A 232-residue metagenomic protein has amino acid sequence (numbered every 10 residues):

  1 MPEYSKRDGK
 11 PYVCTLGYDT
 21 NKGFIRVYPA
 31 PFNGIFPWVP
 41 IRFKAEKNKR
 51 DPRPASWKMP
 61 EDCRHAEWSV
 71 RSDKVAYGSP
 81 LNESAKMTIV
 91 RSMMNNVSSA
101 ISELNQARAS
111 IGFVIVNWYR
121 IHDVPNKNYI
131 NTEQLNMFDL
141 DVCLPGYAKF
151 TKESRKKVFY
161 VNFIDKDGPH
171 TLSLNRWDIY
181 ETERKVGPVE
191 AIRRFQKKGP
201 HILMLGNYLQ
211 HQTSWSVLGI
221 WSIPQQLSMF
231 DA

Functional and structural regions predicted by a protein language model:
M1-R50: N-terminal ordered "arm"
G17, C63-R64, F163, I220: Short beta-strand element of the conserved SAM-dependent methyltransferase core
A30-P31, P37-P40, N48, P54 (+4 more regions): Generic detector of ordered, mature protein regions
K44-K47, D62-A66, S222-Q225: Short, low-complexity, polar/charged sequence segments that are solvent-exposed and flexible
E46-D62, R194, L205-Q212: OB-fold single-stranded nucleic acid-binding module
P54-E83: Hydrophobic/aromatic-rich structural module bridging two neighboring secondary-structure elements via a short loop
S72-A232: Nucleic-acid-binding small beta-barrel platforms of the OB/S1 family and closely associated recruitment extensions
